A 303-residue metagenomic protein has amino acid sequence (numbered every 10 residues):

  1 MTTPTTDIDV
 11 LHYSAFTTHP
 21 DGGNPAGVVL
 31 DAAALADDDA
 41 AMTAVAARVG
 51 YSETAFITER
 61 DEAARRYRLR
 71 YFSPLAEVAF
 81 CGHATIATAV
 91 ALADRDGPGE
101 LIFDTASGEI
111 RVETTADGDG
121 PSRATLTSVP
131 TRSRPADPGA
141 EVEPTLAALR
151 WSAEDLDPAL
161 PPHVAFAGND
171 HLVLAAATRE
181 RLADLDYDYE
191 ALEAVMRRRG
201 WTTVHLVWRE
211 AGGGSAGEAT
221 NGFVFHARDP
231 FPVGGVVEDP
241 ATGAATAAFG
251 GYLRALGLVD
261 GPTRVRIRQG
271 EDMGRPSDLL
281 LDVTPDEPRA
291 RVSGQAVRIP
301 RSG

Functional and structural regions predicted by a protein language model:
T2-F80, I86-G303: Active-site proximal loop and beta-alpha junction motif in alpha/beta enzyme cores
